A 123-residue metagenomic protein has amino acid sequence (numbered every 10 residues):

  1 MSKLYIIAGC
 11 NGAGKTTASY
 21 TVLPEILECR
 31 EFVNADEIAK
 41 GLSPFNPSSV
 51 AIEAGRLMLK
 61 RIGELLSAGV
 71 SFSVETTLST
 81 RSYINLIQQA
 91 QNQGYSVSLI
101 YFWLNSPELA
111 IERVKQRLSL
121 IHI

Functional and structural regions predicted by a protein language model:
M1-L4, G69-V70: Pre-Walker A (Motif I) flank of P-loop NTPase domains
I7: Hydrophobic anchor at the beta1->P-loop junction of P-loop NTPases
N11: The conserved Walker
K15: Conserved lysine of the Walker
Y20-V70: Conserved substrate/cofactor phosphate-moiety recognition/catalytic segment in nucleotide-dependent phosphotransferases
E53-L104: Glycine-rich phosphate-binding loop used to anchor ATP phosphates in small-molecule kinases, encompassing both
S106-R113: Switch/connector loops and helix/strand junctions flanking conserved nucleotide-binding motifs in nucleotide-processing
I121-I123: Conserved small/polar residues in nucleotide/adenosyl-binding loops
